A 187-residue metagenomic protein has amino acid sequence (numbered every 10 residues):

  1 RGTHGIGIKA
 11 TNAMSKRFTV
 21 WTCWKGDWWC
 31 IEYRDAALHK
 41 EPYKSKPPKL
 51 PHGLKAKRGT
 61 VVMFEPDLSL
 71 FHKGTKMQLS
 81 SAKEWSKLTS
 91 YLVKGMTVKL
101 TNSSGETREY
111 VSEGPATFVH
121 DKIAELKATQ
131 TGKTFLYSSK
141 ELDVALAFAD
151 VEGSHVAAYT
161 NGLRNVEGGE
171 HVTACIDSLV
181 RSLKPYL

Functional and structural regions predicted by a protein language model:
R1-A124: GHKL-type ATPase core
K44-P47, S80-K83, K87-S90, G95-L187: GHKL/Histidine-kinase-like ATPase module
